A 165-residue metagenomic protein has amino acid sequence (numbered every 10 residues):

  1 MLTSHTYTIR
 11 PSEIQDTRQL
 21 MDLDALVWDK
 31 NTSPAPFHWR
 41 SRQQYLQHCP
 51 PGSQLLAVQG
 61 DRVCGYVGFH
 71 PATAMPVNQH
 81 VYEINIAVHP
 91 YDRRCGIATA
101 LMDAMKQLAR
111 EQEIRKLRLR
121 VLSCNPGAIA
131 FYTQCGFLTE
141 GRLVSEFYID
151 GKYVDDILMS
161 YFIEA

Functional and structural regions predicted by a protein language model:
L2-T3, K152-A165: Terminal substrate-recognition subdomain of acyl/acetyltransferases
Y7, I14, L26-Y91, M102-D103 (+2 more regions): Acetyl-CoA-dependent GNAT
L20, D24: Hydrophobic pocket/interface hotspot
R62-G65, G127, Y153: Glycine-rich acetyl-CoA-binding "A-motif" of GNAT/NAT acetyltransferases
P71, R118-V121, T133, L138-V154: Conserved catalytic-core motifs of GNAT/GCN5-like acyltransferases
R94-Q107, A130-Q134: Conserved acetyl-CoA-binding loop-helix of GNAT-fold acetyltransferases
M102, N125-A128, S145-D150: Short glycine/proline-centered loop/turn elements that form peptide/ligand docking sites
A109-R120: Conserved GNAT acetyl-CoA-binding A-motif
